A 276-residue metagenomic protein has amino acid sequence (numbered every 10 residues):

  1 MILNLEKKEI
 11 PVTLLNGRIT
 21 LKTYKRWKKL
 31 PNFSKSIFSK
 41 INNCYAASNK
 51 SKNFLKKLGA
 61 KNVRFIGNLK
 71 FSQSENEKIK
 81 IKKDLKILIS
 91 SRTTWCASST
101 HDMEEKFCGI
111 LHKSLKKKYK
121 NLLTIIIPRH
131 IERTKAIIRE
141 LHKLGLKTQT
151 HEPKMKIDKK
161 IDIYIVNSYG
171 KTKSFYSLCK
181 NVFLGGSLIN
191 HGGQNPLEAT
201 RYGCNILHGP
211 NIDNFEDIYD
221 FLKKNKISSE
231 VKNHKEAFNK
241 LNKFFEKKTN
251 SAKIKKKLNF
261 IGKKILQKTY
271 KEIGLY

Functional and structural regions predicted by a protein language model:
M1-Y276: Nucleotide-activated sugar donor-binding and catalytic core shared by glycosyltransferases and related lipid-linked
